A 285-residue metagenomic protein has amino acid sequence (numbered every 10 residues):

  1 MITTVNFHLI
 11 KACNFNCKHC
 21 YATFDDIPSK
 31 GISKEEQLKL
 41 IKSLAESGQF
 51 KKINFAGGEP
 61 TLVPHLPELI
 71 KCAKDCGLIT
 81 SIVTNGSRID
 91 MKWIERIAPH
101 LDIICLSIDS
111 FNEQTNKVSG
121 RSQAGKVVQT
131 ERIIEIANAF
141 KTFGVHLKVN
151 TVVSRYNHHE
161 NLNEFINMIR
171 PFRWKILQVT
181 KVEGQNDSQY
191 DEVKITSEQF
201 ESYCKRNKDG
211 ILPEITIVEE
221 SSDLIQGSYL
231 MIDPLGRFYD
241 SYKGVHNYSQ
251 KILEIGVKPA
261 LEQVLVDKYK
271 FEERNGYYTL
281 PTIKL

Functional and structural regions predicted by a protein language model:
M1-S81, R88-E95: Conserved alpha-helical substructure of the radical SAM core
T3, Q49-K51, C76-L78, H100-D102 (+2 more regions): Short, well-ordered coil/turn segments that N-cap beta-strands
N6-H8, N54-A56, S81-N85, C105-D109 (+3 more regions): A cross-family glycoside hydrolase active-site/sugar-binding cleft signature
F15, V63, F111-E113, V182: Active-site loop signature of alpha/beta-hydrolase-fold enzymes
T23-F24, S110, T180: Short, histidine-centered active-site or binding-site loop motifs used for metal coordination, general acid-base
A45-E46, R96-P99, I166-I169: Acidic (Asp/Glu)-rich catalytic clusters
P60, D102, S110-F111: Short glycine-enriched loops at secondary-structure junctions
E113-P234, F238-L285: Radical SAM enzyme [4Fe-4S]-AdoMet core and its adjacent flexible, acidic and glycine-rich loops/tails across
